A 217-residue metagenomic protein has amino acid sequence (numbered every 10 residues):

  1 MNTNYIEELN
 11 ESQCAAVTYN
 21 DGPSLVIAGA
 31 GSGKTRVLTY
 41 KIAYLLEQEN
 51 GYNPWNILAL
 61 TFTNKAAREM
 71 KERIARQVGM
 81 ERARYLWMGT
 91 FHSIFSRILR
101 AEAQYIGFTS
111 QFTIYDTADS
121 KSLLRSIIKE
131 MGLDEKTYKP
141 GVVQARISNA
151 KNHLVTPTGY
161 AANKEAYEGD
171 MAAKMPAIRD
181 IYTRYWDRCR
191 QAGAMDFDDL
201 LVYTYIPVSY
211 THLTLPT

Functional and structural regions predicted by a protein language model:
M1-A28, R36-T39, P54-L58, S96 (+2 more regions): Accessory N-terminal region flanking or inserted into the helicase ATPase core in nucleic-acid motor proteins
M1-S110, I114: P-loop NTPase Walker
N64-A67, K71, M88, H92 (+4 more regions): Amphipathic alpha-helical transducer elements in NTP-driven molecular machines
G79, G132-L133: Residue-level recognition of short, structured coil/turn motifs that connect secondary structure elements
T113-S120, P157: Microtubule-binding structural modules
